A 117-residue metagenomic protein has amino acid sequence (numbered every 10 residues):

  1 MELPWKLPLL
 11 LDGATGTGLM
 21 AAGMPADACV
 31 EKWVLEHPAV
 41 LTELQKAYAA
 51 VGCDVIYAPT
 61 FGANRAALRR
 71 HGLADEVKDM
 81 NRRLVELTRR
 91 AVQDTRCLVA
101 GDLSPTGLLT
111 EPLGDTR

Functional and structural regions predicted by a protein language model:
M1-R117: Domain-level signal for soluble alpha/beta catalytic cores
